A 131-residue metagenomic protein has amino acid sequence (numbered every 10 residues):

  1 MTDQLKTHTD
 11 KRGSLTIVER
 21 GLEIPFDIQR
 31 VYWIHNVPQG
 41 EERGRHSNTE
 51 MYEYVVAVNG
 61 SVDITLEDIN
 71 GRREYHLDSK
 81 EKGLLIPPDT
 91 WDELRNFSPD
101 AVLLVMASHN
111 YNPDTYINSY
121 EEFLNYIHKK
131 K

Functional and structural regions predicted by a protein language model:
M1-K82, P99-D100, M106, Y111-E122 (+1 more regions): Non-catalytic, conserved peripheral segments adjacent to functional cores
S79-L84, D89-R95: Well-ordered alpha/beta subsegment
